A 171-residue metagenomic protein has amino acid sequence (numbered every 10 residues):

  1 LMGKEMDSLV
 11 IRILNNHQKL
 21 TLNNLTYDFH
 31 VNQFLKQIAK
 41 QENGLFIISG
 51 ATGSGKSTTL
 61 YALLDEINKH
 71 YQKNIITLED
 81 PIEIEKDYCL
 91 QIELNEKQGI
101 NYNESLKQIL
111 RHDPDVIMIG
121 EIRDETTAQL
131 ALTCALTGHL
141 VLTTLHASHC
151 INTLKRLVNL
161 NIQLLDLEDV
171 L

Functional and structural regions predicted by a protein language model:
L1-L171: Short, flexible helix-loop junctions that flank or precede catalytic/ligand sites
